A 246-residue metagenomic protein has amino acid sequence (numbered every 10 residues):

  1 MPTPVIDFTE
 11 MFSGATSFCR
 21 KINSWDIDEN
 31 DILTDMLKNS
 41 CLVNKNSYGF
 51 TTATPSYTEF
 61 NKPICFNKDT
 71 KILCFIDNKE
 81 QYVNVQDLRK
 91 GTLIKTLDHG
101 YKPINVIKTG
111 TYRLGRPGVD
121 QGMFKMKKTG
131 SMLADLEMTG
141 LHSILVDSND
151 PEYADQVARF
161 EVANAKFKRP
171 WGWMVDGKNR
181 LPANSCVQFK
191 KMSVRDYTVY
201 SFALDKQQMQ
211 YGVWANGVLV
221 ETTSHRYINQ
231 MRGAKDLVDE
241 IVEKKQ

Functional and structural regions predicted by a protein language model:
M1-I64: Negatively charged
I32-M36, Y197-T198, L237: Generic recognition of well-ordered alpha-helical segments
N67-E80, L93-R232: Long beta-strand-rich cores associated with HINT superfamily self-processing modules
E80-Q86: A structural preference for long, well-packed, hydrophobic secondary-structure segments
Q86-L93: Structural motif
Q230-Q246: Solvent-exposed adhesion/ligand-recognition segments of exported proteins
